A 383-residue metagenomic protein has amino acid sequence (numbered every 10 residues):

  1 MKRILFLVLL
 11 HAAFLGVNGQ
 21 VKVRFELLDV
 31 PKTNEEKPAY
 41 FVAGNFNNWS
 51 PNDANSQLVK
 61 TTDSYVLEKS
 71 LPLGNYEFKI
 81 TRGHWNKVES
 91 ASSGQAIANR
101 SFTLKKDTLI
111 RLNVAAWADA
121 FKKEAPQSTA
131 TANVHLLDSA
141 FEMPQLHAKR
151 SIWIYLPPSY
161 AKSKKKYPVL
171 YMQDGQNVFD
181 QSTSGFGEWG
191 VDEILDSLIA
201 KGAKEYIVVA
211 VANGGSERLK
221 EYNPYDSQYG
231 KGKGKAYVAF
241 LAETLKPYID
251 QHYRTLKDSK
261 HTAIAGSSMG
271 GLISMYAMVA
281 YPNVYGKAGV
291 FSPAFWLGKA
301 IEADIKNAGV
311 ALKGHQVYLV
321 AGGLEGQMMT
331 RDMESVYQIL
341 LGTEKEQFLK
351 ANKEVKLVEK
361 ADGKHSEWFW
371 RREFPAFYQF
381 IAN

Functional and structural regions predicted by a protein language model:
M1-V23, Q316: Bacterial Sec-dependent N-terminal signal peptides
V21-E26, R150: Structural beta-strand segments of beta-rich domains
K22, K32-L73, G83-L104, E142: Aromatic-rich carbohydrate-binding modules that target alpha-glucans
F25-K32, L156-P158: Short amphipathic, basic-aromatic surface patches that mediate peripheral association with negatively charged
E36-K37, F41, N45-N47, P51-N52 (+2 more regions): Non-catalytic cap/lid and distal C-terminal segments of serine-dependent acyl enzymes
L73-G74, N352: Beta-strand-connecting loops/turns
A98-A125: Extracellular beta-sheet/turn segments enriched in Thr/Pro/Gly and aliphatic residues
